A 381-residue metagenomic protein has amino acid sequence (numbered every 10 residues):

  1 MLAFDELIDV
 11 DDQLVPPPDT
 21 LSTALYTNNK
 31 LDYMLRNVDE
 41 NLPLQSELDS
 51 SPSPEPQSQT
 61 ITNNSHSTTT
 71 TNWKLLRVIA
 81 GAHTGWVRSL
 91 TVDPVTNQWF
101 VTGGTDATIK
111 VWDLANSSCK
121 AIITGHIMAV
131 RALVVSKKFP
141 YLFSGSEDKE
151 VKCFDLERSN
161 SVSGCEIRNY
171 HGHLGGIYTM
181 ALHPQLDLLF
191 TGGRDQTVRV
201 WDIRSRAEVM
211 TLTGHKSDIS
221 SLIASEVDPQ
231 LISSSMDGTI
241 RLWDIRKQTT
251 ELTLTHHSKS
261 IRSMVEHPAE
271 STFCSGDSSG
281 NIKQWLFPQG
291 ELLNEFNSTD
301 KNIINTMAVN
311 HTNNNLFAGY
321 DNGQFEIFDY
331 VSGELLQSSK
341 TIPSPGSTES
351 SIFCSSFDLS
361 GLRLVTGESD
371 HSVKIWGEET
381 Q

Functional and structural regions predicted by a protein language model:
M1-A80: Intrinsically disordered terminal extensions that flank WD40 beta-propeller domains in eukaryotic WD-repeat scaffold
I79-V87, T124-V130, Y170-I177, T213-I219 (+3 more regions): WD40/WD-repeat beta-propeller blade N-cap
W86, T108, I127, Y141 (+11 more regions): A conserved positional marker within WD40/Gbeta-like beta-propeller blades
L90, I109-D113, L133, G145 (+9 more regions): WD40-repeat beta-propellers
L90-N97, A115-N116, L133-P140, A181-L186 (+9 more regions): Loop/turn segments within WD40 beta-propeller blades
T102-D106, G145-D148, L156, Q185 (+7 more regions): Conserved strand-to-loop turn within each blade of WD40 beta-propeller repeats
F353-Q381: Blade-level signature of beta-propeller repeat domains, shared across WD40, Kelch, NHL, RCC1 and BNR/Asp-box propellers
